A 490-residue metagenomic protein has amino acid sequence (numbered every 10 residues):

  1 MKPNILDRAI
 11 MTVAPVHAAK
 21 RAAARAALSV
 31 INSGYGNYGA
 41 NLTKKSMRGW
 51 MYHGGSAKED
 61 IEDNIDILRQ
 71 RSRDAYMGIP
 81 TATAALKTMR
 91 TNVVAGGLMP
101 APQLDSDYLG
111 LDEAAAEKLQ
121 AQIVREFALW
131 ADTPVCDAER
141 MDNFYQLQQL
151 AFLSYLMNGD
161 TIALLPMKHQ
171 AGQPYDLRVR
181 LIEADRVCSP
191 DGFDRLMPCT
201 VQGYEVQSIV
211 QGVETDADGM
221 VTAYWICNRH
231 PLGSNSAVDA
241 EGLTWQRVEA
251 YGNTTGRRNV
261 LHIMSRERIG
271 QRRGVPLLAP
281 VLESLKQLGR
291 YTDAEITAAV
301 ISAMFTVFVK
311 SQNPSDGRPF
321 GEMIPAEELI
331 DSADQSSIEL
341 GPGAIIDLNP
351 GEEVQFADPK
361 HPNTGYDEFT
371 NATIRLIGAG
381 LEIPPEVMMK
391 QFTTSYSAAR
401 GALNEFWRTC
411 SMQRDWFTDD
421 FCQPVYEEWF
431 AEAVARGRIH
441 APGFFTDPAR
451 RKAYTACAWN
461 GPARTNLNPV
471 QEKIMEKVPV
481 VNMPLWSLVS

Functional and structural regions predicted by a protein language model:
M1-M157, L165-L177: Extended, helix-rich architectural segments
E117, P134, R140, P342-P469: Surface-exposed loop-to-helix/strand elements on domain peripheries
E139-D142, L165-K168, A298-T306, M388-F392 (+1 more regions): Short coil/turn segments at secondary-structure boundaries
D142-Q148, L165-D185, S315-A333, V425-G461: Charge-rich, acidic-biased intrinsically disordered regions
F144, Q148-A237: Extended, Lys/Arg-enriched charged tracts that mediate electrostatic binding to polyanionic substrates
N228-G252: Short, surface-exposed, low-complexity cationic segments
N253-A399: Extended, charged amphipathic alpha-helical segments
P469-S490: Charged substrate- and nucleic-acid-binding regions of tRNA-handling and nucleotidyl-transfer enzymes, centered on
